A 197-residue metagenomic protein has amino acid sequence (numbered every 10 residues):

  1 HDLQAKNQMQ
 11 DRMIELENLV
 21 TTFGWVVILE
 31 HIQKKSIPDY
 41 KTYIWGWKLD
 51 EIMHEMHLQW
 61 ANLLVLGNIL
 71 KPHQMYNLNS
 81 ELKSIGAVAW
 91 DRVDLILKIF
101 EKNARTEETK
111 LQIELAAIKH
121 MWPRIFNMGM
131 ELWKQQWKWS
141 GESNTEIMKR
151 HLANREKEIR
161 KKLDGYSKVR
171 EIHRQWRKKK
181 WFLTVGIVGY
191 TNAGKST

Functional and structural regions predicted by a protein language model:
H1-I96: N-terminal accessory targeting/assembly segments
H1-L3, I37-K41, L97-A104, Q136-R150: Short hinge/gating elements
M13, L115, E156: Short amphipathic alpha-helical/adjacent loop interface patches that line ligand and macromolecule-binding sites
L16, I118, L152: A residue-level signal for conserved active-site and pocket-lining positions in enzyme catalytic cores
A89, D94, K110-L111, K134-Q135 (+1 more regions): Domain-wide signal for the mature, well-folded portions of proteins, strongly enriched in nucleus-encoded organellar
V93-I113: Short alpha-helix plus adjacent loop in nuclease-associated cores
L115, K119-L132: A charged, well-structured terminal subsegment
M128-T197: Conserved G1/Walker A P-loop phosphate-binding module
